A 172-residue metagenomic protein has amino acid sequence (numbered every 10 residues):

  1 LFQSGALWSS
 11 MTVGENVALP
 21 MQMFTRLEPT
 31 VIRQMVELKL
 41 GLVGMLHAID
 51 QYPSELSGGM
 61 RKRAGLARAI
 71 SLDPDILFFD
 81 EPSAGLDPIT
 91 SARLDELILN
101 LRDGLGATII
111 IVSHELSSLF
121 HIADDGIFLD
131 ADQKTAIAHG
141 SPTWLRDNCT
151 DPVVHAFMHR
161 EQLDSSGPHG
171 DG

Functional and structural regions predicted by a protein language model:
M11-L19: Short coil-to-helix segment of the ABC ATPase nucleotide-binding domain corresponding to the Q-loop/switch region
Y52-L56, M60: Conserved ABC ATPase signature
S71-D75: A short, proline-enriched helix->beta-strand linker immediately N-terminal to the Walker B motif in ABC-type P-loop
L77-D80: Catalytic Walker B motif of ABC-type/P-loop ATPase nucleotide-binding domains
P88-T90: Helix N-cap at the start of a conserved alpha-helix in ABC-type nucleotide-binding domains
A92-G104: Helical segment within the ABC ATPase nucleotide-binding domain
D132-F157: Conserved beta-strand-loop-alpha-helix hinge in the C-terminal portion of ABC ATPase nucleotide-binding domains
